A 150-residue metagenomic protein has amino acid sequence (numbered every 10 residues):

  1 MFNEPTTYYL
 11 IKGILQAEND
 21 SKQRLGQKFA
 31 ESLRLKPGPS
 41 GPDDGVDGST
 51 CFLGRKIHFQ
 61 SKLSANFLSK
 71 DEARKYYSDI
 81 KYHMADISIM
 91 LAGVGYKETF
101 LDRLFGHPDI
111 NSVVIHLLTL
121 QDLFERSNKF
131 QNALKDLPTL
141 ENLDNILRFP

Functional and structural regions predicted by a protein language model:
M1-P150: Mixed-charge (Asp/Glu-Lys/Arg
